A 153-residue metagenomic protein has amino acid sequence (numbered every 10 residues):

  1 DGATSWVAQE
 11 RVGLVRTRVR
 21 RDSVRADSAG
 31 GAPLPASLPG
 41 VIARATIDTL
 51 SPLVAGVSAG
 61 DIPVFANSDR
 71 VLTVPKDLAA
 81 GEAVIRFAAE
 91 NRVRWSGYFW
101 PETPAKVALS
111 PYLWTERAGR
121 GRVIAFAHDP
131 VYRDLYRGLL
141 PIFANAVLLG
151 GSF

Functional and structural regions predicted by a protein language model:
D1-A3, N67, A127-D129: Active-site-proximal beta-strand/loop segments in catalytic clefts of secreted hydrolases
T4-W6, V12-R18, L140-S152: C-terminal, active-site-flanking charged/polar segments
S5-S96: An acidic, glycine-rich "communication" segment
G31, L50-P52, G56-I62, L78 (+1 more regions): Extracellular ligand-binding/catalytic regions of CAZymes and related secreted enzymes and adhesion modules
